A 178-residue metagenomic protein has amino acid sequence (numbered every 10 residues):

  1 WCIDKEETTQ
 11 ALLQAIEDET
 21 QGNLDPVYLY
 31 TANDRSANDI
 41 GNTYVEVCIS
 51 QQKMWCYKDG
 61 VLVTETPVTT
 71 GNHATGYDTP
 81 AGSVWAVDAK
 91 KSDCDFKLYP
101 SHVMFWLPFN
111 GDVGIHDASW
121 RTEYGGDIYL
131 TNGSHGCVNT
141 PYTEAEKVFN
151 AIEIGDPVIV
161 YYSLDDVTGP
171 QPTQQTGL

Functional and structural regions predicted by a protein language model:
W1-D4, D25-N33, Q51-W55, P80-V84 (+1 more regions): Short N-terminal helix-initiation segments at or just after the protein's N-terminus
W1-Y44: Short glycine/threonine-rich beta-strand-turn micro-motifs
T9, L13, Q51, V84 (+1 more regions): Extracytoplasmic/secreted envelope proteins and their assembly/folding machinery, especially bacterial periplasmic
N23-A32, V68-Y77, V138-Y142: Short secondary-structure transition/capping segments
D39-G125: Gly/Pro-biased beta-strand-loop elements
T79-P80, K91, D95-L178: Exported/periplasmic cell-wall-interacting domains
